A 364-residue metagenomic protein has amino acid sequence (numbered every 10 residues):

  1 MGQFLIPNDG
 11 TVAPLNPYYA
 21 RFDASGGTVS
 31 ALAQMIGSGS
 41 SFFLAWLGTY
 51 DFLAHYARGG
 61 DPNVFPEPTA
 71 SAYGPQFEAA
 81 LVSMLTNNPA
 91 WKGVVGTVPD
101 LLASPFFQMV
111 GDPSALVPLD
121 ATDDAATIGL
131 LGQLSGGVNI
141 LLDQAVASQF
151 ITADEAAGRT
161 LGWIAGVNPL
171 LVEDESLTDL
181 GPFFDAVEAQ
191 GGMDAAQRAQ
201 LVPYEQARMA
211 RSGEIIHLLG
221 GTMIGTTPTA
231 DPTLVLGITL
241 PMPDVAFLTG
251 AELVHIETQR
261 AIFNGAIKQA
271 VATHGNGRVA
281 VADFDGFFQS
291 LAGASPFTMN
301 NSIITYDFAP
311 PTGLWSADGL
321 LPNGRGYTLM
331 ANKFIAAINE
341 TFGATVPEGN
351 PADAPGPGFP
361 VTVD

Functional and structural regions predicted by a protein language model:
M1-D364: Conserved active-site regions of diverse hydrolases
